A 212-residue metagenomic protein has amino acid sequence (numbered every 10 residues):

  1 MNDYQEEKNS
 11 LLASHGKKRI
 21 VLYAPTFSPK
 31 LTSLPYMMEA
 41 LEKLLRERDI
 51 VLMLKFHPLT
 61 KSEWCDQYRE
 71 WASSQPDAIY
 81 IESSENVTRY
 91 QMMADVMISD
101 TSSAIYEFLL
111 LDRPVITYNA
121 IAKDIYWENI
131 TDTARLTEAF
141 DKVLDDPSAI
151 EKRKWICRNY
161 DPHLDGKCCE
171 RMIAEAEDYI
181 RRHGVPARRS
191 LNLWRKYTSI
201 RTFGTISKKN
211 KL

Functional and structural regions predicted by a protein language model:
M1-E70, L164, C169-E170: Conserved catalytic-core segment of nucleotide-activated headgroup transferases in glycan assembly
E7-N9, I20, S99, Y106-E107 (+2 more regions): Catalytic cores of nucleotide-enabled group-transfer and carboxylate-activating enzymes in metabolic and assembly-line
T26-K30, P58-K61, S103-A104, I121-K123 (+3 more regions): Short, solvent-exposed loop/turn segments at secondary-structure junctions
I50, D77-I79, W127-E128: Short, conserved active-site loop motifs that form the nucleotide-linked donor/cofactor pocket
D66-S83: Nucleotide-activated donor-binding/catalytic signature segment of Leloir-type glycosyltransferases, i.e., the conserved
S84-W127: A donor-sugar binding/catalytic signature common to diverse glycosyltransferases and related nucleotide-sugar
T131-S148: C-terminal "capping" alpha-helix adjacent to the active site of nucleotide-linked donor transferases in cell-envelope
L144-L212: C-terminal amphipathic helix plus adjacent low-complexity, charged tail appended to glycosyltransferase catalytic
